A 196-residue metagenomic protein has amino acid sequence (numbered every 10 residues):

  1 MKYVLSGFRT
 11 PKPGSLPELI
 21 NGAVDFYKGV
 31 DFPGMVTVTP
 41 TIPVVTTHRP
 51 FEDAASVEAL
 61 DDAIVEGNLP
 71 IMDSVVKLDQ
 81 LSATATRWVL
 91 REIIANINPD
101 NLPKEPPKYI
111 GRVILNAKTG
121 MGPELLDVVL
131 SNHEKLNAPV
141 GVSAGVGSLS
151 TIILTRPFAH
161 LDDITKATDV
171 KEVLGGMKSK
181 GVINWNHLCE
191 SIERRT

Functional and structural regions predicted by a protein language model:
M1-T196: Short S/T/G/P-rich N-terminal loop/turn motif that feeds into the first structured element of a domain
